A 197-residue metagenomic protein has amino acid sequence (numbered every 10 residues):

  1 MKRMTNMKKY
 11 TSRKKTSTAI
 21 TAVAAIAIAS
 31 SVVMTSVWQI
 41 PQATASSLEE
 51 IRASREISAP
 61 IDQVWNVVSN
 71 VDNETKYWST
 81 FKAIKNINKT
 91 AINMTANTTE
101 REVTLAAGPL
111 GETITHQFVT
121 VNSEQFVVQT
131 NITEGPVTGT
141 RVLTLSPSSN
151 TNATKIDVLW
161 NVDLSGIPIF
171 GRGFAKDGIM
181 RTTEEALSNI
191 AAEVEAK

Functional and structural regions predicted by a protein language model:
M1-K14: N-terminal secretory signal peptides that target proteins for export/translocation
K14-V32: Sec-dependent N-terminal signal peptides
S36-I92: Hydrophobic ligand-binding cavity/cleft-lining segments
L48-E56, T98-E100, T113, Q125-V127 (+2 more regions): Intrinsic-disorder/low-complexity, polar/charged segments enriched in Ser/Thr/Lys/Arg/Asp/Glu/Gln
S58-I61, A91-N93, T120-E124, T144-K155 (+1 more regions): A short, structured loop/turn motif at beta-sheet edges
Q63-V68, E74, F118, V128 (+2 more regions): Hydrophobic pocket/interface hotspot
K85-P136, E185-K197: Glycine-rich portal/gate segments that line the openings of hydrophobic small-molecule binding cavities
N131-E185: Beta-strand/loop substructures that line and gate deep hydrophobic ligand-binding cavities in soluble
